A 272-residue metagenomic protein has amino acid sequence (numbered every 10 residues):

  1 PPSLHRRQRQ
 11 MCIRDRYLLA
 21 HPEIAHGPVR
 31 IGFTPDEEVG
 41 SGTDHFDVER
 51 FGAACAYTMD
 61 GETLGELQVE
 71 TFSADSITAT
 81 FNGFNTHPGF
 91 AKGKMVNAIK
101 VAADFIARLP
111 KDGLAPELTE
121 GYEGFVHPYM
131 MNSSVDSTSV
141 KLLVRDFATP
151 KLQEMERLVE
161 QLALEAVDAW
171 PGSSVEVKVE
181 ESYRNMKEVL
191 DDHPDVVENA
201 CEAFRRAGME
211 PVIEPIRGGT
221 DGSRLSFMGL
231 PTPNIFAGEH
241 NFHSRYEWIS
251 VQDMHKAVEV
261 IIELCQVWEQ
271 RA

Functional and structural regions predicted by a protein language model:
P1-I13: Single conserved hydrophobic/aromatic residue that forms the stacking wall/gate of nucleotide- or nucleobase-binding
S3, T71-S73, S134: A generic structural micro-feature
H5, D75-I77, T138: Hydrophobic core residues within well-ordered beta-strands of beta-rich domains
Q10, R14, P22-A98: Fold-level recognition of mixed alpha/beta catalytic cores in primary-metabolism enzymes, strongest
Y17: N-terminal, charged/glycine-rich beta-strand/loop interface patches
A20-E23, R205: Residue-level signal for alpha-helix termini/capping positions
A98-A272: Metal-dependent amide/peptide-bond hydrolase catalytic core, centered on the "pita-bread" metallohydrolase fold
